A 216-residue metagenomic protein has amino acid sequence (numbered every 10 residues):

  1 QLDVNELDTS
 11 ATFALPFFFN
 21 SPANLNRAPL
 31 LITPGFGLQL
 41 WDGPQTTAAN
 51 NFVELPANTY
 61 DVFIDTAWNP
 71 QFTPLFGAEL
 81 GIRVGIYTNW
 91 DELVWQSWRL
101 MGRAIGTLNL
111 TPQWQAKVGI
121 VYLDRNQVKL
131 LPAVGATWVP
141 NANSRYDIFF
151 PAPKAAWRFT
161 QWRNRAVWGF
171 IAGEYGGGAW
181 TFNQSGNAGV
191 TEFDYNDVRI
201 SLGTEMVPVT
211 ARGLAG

Functional and structural regions predicted by a protein language model:
Q1, G43-N51, W90-S97, V128-G135 (+1 more regions): Outer-membrane beta-barrel translocator domains and adjoining extracellular loop/strand segments of Gram-negative
Q1-E92: Transmembrane beta-barrel domains of Gram-negative outer membranes and organellar outer membranes
D3-T9, P56-V62, V94-L100, V128-P132 (+3 more regions): Residues that define the transmembrane beta-barrel architecture of outer-membrane proteins
T9-F17, V62-P70, G102-L110, I120 (+3 more regions): Residues on the lipid-exposed face of transmembrane beta-strands in outer-membrane beta-barrel proteins
F17-L31, P70-G77, L110-Q113, N143 (+2 more regions): Short loop/turn motifs that connect adjacent beta-strands in outer-membrane beta-barrel proteins
I32-F36, L80-I82, A116-V118, Y146-I148 (+3 more regions): Membrane-embedded beta-strand positions of outer-membrane beta-barrel proteins
F36-P44, P70, V84-W90, I120-N126 (+3 more regions): Transmembrane beta-strands of outer-membrane beta-barrel pores
G43-E54, F150-G216: Outer-membrane beta-barrel translocator/channel fold
